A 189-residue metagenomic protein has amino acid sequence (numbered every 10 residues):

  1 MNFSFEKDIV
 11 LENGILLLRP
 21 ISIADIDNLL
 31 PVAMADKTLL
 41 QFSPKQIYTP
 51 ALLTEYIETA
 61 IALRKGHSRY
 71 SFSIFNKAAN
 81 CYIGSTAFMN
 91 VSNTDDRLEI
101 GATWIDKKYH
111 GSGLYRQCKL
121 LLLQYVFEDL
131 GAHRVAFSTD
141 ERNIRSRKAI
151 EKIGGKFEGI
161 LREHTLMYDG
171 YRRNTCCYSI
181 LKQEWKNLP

Functional and structural regions predicted by a protein language model:
M1-S112, Y125, D129, T165 (+1 more regions): GNAT-family acyltransferases
Y48-T49, C118, R142: Short, conserved alpha-helical segments within structured domains
G111-Y125, K148: Conserved acetyl-CoA-binding loop-helix of GNAT-fold acetyltransferases
E128-S138: Conserved GNAT acetyl-CoA-binding A-motif
F137-R147: Conserved beta-strand-loop-alpha-helix junction that forms the acyl-donor binding cleft
S138, K156-R173: Conserved catalytic-core motifs of GNAT/GCN5-like acyltransferases
